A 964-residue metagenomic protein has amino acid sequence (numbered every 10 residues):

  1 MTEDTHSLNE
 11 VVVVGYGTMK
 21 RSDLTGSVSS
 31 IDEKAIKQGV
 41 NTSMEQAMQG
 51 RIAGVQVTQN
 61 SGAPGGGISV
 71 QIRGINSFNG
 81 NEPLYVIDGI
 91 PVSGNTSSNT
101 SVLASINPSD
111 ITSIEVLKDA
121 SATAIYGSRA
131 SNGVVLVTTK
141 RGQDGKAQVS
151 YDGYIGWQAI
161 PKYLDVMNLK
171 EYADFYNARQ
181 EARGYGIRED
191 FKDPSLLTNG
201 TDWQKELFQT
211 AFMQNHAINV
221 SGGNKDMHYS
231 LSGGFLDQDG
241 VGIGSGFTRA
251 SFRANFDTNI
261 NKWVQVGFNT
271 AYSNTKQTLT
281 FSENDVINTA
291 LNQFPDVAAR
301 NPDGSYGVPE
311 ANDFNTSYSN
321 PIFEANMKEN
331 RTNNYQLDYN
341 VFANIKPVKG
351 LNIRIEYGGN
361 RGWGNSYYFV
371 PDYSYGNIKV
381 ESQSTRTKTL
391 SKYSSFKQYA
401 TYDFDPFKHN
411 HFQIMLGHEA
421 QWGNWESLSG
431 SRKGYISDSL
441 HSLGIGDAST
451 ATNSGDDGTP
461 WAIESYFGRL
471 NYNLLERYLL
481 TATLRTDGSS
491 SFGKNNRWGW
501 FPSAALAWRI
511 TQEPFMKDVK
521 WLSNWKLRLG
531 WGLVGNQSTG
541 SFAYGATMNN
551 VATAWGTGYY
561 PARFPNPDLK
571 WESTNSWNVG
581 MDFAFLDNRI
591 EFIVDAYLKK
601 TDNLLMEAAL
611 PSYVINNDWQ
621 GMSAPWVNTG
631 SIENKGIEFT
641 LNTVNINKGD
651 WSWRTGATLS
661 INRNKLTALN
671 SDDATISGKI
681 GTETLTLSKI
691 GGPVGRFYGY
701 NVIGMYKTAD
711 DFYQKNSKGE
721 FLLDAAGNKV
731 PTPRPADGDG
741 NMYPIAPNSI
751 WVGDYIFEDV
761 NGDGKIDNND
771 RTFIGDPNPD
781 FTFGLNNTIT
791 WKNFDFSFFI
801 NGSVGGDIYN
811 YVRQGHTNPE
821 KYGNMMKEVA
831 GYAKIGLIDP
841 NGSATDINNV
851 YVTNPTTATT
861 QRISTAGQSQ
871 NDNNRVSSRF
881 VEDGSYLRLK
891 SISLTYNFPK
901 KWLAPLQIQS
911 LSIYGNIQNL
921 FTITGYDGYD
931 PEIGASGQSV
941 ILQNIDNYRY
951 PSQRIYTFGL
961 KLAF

Functional and structural regions predicted by a protein language model:
M1-A254, T258-S273, G307-P309, D313 (+9 more regions): Short, small/polar-rich motifs associated with maturation and membrane association, primarily at protein termini
T5-E10, I36, N41, I75 (+10 more regions): Extracellular/periplasmic, surface-exposed regions of secreted and cell-surface proteins
P64, S98, I106, L117-A120 (+12 more regions): Short, glycine/acidic-rich beta->alpha junctions
N76-F78, A130, G222-D226, F235 (+5 more regions): A generic beta-sheet turn/junction motif
S150-T198, S429, V627, V644-G775 (+2 more regions): Conserved small-residue
F191-P194, Q204, S489, I750-V752 (+1 more regions): Extracytoplasmic gating/loop element in the C-terminal half of outer-membrane beta-barrel translocons and assembly
L231, L291-Q293: Intrinsically disordered, low-complexity polar segments
Q714-R734, I774-Y811: Glycine-rich, aromatic-lined ligand/substrate-binding cores of catalytic and carbohydrate-binding domains
